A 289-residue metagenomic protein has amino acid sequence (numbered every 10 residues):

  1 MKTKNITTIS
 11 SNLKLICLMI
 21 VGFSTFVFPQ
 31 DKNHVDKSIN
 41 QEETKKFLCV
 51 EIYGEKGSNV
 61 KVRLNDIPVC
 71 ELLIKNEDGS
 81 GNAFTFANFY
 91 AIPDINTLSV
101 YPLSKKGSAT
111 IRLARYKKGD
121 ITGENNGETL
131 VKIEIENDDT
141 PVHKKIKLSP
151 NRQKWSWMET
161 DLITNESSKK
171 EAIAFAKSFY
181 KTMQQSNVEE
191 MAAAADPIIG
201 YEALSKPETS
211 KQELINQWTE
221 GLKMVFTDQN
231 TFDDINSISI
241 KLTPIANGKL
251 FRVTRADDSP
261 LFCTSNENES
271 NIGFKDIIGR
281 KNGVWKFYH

Functional and structural regions predicted by a protein language model:
M1-K2, L73-K75, A195, I199: Short regulatory "switch" loops immediately downstream of catalytic or recognition motifs within protein catalytic
M1-S11: N-terminal secretory signal peptides that target proteins for export/translocation
S11-L18: Sec-dependent signal peptide recognition, specifically the positively charged N-region followed immediately by
G22-S24: N-terminal signal peptide c-region/cleavage motif recognized by signal peptidases
V27-P29: Boundary at the C-terminal end of the N-terminal hydrophobic targeting segment
D31-V60, Y101-E189, A193-H289: Beta-strand-rich recognition domains
K45-F47, E55-A114: Beta-strand-rich ligand-recognition modules
